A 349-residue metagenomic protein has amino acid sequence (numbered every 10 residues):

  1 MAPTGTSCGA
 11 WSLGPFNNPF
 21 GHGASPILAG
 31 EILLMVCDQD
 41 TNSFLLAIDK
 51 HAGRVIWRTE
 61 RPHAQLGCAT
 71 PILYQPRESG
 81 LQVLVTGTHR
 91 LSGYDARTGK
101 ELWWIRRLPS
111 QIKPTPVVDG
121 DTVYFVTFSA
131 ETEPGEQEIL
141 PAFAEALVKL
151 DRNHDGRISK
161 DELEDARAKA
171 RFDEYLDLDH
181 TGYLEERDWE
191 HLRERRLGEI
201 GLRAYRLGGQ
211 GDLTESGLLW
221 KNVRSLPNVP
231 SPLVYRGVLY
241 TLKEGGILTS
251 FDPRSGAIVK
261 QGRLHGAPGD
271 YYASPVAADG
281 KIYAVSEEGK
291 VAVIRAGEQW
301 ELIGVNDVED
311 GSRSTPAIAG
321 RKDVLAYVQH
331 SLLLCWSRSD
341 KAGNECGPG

Functional and structural regions predicted by a protein language model:
M1-G349: Noncatalytic, solvent-exposed loop/strand surfaces of beta-propeller-type extracellular/periplasmic domains
